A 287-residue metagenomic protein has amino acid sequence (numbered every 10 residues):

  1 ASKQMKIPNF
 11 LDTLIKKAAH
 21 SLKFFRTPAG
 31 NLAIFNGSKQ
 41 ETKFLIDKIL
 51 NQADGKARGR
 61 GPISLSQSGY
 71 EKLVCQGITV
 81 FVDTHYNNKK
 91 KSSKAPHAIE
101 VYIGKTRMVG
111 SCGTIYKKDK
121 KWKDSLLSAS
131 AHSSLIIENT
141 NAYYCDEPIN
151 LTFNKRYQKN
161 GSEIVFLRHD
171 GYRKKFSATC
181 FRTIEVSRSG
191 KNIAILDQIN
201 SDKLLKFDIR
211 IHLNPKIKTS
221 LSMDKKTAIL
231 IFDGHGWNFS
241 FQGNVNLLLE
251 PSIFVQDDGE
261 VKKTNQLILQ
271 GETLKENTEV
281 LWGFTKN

Functional and structural regions predicted by a protein language model:
A1-G110, T114-Y116: Carbohydrate-active enzyme catalytic cores, enriched for enzymes that act on polyanionic acidic polysaccharides
K117-N287: CBM-like, beta-strand-rich accessory domains located in the C-terminal region of large, secreted polysaccharide-active
